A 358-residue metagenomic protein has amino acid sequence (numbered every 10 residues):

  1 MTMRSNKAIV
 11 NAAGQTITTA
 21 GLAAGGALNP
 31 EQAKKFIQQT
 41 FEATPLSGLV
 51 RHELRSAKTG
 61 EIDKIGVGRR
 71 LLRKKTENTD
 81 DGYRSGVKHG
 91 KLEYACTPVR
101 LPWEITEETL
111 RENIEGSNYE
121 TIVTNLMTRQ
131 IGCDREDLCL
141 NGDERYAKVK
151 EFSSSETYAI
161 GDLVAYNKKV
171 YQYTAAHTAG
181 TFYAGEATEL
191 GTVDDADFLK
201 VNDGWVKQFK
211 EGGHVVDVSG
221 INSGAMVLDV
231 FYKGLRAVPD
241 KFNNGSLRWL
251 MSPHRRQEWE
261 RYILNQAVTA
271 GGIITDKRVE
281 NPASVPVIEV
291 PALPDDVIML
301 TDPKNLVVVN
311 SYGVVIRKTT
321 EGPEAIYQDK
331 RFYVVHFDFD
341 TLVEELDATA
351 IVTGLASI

Functional and structural regions predicted by a protein language model:
T2-A20, A24-A43, E53, K58 (+5 more regions): Sequence/fold signature of self-assembling virion shell proteins
A20-E104, T124-N125: Assembly/oligomerization interface modules of large self-assembling protein complexes
L46, G132-E144, N244, V268 (+1 more regions): Intrinsically disordered or highly flexible coil/loop and linker segments, enriched in small and charged/polar residues
T79, I122, T181-T188, S219-A225 (+1 more regions): Short, polar loop/linker segments at the starts of domains and inter-domain junctions
E107-E151, S155, A159, T192-A237 (+1 more regions): Alpha-helical scaffold segments that mediate packing/assembly in large oligomeric complexes
Y146-A147, H254-Q257: Short, internal active-site loops enriched in acidic
K148-A196: Tryptophan-rich substrate-binding surfaces of secreted polymer-degrading and adhesive proteins
V230-F231, A237-H254, Y262: C-terminal interaction module
